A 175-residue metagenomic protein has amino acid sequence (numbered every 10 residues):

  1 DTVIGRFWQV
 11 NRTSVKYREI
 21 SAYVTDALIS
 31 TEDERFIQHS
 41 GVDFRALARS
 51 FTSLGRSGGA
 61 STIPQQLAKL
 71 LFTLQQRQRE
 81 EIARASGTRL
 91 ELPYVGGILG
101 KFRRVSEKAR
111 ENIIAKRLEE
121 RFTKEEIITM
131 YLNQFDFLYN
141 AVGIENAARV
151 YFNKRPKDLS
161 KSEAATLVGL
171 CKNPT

Functional and structural regions predicted by a protein language model:
T2-T175: Peptidoglycan glycan-strand catalytic modules in the bacterial/periplasmic cell-wall system
